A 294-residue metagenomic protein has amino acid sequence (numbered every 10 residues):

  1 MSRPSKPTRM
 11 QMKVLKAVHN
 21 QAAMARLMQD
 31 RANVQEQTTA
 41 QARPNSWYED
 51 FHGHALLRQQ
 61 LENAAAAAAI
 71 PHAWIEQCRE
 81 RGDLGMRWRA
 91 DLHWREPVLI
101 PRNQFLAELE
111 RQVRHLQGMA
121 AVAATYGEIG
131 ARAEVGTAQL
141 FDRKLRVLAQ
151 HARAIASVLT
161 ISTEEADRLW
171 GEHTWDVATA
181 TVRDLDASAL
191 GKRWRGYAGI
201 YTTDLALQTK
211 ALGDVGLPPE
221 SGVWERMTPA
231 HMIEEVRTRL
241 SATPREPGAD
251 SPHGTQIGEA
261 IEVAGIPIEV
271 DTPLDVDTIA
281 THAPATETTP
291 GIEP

Functional and structural regions predicted by a protein language model:
M1-E293: Alpha-helical structural signal
